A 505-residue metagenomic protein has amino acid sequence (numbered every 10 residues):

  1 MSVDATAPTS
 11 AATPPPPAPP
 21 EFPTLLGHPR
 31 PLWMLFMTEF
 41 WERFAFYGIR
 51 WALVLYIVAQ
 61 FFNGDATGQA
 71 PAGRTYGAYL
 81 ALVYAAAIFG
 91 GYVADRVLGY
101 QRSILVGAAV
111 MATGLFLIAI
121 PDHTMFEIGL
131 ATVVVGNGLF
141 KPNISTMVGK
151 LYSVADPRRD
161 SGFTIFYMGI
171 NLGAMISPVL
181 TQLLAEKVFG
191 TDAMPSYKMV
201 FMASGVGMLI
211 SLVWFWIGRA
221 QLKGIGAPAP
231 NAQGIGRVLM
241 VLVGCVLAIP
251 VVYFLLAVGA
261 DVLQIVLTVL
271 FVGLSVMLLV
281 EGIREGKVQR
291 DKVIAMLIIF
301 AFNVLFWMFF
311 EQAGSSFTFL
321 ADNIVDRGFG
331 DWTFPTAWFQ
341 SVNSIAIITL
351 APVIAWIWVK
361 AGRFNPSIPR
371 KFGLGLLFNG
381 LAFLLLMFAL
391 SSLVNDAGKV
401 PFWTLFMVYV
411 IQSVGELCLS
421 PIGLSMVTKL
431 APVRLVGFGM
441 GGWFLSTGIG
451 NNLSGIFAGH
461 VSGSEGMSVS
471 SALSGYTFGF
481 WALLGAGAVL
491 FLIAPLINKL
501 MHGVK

Functional and structural regions predicted by a protein language model:
M1-H28, V154, A185-T318, N323-G328 (+3 more regions): Intracellular loop-helix junctions on the cytosolic face of multi-pass helical membrane proteins
F40, G114, M125-F140, F300 (+1 more regions): Hydrophobic core of transmembrane alpha-helices in multi-pass small-molecule transporters, especially MFS/SLC-type
W51-G73, E186, A313-A337: Short amphipathic helix-loop junctions that connect adjacent transmembrane helices in Major Facilitator Superfamily/SLC
G73-A94, K141, M175-S177, S341-I354 (+1 more regions): Central cavity-lining transmembrane alpha-helices of secondary-active solute carriers, predominantly the Major
S103-I104, F372: Primarily marks hydrophobic transmembrane alpha-helices of the MFS/SLC 12-helix fold
V106-E127, L377-A397: C-terminal ends and interior cores of transmembrane alpha-helices in multi-pass membrane transporters/permeases
R158-E186, V200-S211, C245, Q340-I347 (+1 more regions): Glycine-rich segments within core transmembrane alpha-helices of 12-TM secondary carriers
T268-L278, W332-G362, G375-F383: Transmembrane alpha-helices of Major Facilitator/SLC transporters
